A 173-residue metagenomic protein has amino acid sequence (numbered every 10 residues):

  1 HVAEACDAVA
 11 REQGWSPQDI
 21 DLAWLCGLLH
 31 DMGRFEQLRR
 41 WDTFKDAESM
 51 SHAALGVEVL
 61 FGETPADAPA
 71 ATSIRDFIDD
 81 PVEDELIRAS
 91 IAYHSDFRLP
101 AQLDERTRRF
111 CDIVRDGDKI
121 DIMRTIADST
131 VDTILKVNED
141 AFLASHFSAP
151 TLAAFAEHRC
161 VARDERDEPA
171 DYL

Functional and structural regions predicted by a protein language model:
V2-V9, S51-A66: An active-site-proximal "capping" alpha-helix that borders the catalytic cofactor pocket
E4, A8-D19, L29, R40 (+1 more regions): Divalent metal-dependent phosphate-bond-processing catalytic cores, especially two-metal-ion Mg2+/Mn2+ enzymes that act
G14-L25, D67-A92, R106-I113: Acidic/histidine metal-binding catalytic segments
I20-K45, G56, I87-F97, G117: His-Asp-centered metal-binding catalytic motifs of divalent-metal-dependent phosphohydrolases/nucleases
W41-S51, R75-D79: Short coil/turn segments at secondary-structure boundaries
T43-F44, P65, V131: Residues in and immediately flanking transmembrane alpha helices
V59, S90, A154: Residues that form generic nucleotide/phosphate-binding pockets
